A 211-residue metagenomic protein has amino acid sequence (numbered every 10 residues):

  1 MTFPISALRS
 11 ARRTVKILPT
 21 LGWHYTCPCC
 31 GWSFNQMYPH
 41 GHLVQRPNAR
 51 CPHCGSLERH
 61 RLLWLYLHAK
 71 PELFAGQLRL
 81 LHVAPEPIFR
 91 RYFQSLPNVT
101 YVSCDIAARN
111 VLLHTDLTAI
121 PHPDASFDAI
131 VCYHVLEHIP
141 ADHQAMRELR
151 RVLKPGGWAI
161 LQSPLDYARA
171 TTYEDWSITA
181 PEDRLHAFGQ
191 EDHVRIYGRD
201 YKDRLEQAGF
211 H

Functional and structural regions predicted by a protein language model:
T2-P121: Conserved N-terminal segment of class I S-adenosyl-L-methionine
R13, I17-L21, Y25, P140-H211: S-adenosyl-L-methionine-dependent methyltransferase catalytic module, highlighting the catalytic core
V83, I130-V131: Hydrophobic beta-strand segment of the Class I
P87-R91, E137, Y167: Glycine-rich nucleotide phosphate-binding loop and flanking beta-alpha elements of Rossmann-like dinucleotide-binding
A129-I130, L149: Alpha-helical membrane segments in multi-pass integral membrane proteins
C132-V135, L165: Hydrophobic adenine-recognition pocket in adenosine-nucleotide-binding enzymes
